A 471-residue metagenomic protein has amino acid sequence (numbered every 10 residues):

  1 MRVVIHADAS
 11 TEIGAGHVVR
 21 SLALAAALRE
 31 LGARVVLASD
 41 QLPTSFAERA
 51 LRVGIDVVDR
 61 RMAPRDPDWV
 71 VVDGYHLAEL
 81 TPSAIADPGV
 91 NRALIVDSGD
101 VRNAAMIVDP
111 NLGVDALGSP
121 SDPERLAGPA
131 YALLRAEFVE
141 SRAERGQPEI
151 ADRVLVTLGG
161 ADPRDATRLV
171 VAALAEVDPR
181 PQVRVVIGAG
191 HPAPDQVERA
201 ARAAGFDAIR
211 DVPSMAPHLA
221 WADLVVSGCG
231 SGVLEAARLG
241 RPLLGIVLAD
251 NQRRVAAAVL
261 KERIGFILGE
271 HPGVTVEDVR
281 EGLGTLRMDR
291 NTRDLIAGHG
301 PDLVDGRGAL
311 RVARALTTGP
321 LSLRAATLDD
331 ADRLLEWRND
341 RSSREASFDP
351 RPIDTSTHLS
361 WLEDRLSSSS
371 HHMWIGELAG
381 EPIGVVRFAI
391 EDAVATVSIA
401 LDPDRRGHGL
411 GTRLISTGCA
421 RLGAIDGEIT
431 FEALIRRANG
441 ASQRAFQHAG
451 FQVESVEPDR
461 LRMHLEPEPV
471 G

Functional and structural regions predicted by a protein language model:
N103-D165, G188-D195: A nucleotide-sugar donor-handling region in carbohydrate enzymes
A127, R324-P352, L359, V470-G471: A short, well-structured alpha-helix characteristic of acyl/acetyltransferase catalytic modules
P148-W221: Donor-nucleotide binding loops and adjacent catalytic segments primarily of GT-B fold Leloir glycosyltransferases
T285, D305-P320: C-terminal alpha-helical cap of glycosyltransferases
T292-G306: A short, well-ordered alpha-helix in the C-terminal region of glycosyltransferases
R351-D404, E457: Acetyl-CoA-dependent GNAT
V394, A424-I435: Conserved GNAT acetyl-CoA-binding A-motif
T412, R436-S455: Conserved active-site alpha-helix within GNAT-family acetyltransferase domains
